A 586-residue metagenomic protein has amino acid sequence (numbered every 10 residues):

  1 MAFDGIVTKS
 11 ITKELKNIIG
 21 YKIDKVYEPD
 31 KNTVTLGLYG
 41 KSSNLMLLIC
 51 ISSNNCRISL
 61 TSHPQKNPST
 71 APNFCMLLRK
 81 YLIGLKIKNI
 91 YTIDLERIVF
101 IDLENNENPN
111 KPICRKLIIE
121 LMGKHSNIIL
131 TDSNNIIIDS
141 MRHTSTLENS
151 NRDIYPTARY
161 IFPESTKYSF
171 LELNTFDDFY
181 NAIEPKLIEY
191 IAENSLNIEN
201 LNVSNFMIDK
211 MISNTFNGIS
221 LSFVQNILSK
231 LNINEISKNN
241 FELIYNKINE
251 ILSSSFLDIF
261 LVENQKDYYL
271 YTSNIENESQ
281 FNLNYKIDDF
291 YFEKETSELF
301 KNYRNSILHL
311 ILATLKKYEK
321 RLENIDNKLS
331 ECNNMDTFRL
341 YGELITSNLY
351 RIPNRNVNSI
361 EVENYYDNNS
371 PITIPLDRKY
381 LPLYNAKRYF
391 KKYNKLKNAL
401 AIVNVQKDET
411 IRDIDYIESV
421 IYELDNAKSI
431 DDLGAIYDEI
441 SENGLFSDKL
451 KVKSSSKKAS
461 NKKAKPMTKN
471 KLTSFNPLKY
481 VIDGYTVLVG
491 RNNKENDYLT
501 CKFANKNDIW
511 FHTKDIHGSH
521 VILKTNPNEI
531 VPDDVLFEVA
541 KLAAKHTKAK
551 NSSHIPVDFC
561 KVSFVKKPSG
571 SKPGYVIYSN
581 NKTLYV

Functional and structural regions predicted by a protein language model:
M1-H520, K524-V586: Extended, highly charged segments
